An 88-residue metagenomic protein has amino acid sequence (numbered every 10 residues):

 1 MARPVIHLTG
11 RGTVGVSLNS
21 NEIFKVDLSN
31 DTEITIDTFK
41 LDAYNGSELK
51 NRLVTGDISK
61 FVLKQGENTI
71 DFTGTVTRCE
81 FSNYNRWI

Functional and structural regions predicted by a protein language model:
M1-I88: Intrinsically disordered, low-complexity segments enriched in serine, threonine, and glycine
